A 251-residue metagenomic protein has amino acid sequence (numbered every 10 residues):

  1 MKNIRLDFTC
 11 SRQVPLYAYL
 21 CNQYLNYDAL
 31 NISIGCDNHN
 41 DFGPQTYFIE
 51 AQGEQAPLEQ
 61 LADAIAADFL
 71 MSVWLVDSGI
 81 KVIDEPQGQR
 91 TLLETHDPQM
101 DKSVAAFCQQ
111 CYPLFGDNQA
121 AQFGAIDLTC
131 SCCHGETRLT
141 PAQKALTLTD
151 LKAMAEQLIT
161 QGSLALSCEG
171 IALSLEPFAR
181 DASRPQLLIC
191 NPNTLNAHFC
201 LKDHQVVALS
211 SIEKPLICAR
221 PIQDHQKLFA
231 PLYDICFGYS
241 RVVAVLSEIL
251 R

Functional and structural regions predicted by a protein language model:
M1-H96, L195, I249: Long, charged N-terminal interaction/targeting segments
K2, C133-T137, H225-A230: Gly-rich Lys/Arg/Thr-decorated short loops/hinges at beta-loop-alpha junctions or inter-strand turns that position
I65, C130, I217: Residue-level signal for inorganic ion chemistry
K81-K152: Cys/His-rich short segments
D97, A155-E156, Q205-A208, A244-S247: A generic local secondary-structure boundary/capping motif
V104-A106, D224-R251: N-terminal segments that mediate ammonia production and transfer in glutamine-dependent amidotransferase systems
K144-G162, F199-K202: Phosphate-interacting basic helix/loop segments used at nucleotide- and nucleic-acid interfaces
Q161-H225: A phosphate-binding glycine/aspartate-rich beta-alpha loop in the early core of alpha/beta enzymes
